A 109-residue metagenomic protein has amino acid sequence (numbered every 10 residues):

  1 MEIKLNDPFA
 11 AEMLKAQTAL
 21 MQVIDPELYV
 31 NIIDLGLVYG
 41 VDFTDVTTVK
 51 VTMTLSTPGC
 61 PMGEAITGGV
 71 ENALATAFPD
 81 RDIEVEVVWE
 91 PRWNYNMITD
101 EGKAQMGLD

Functional and structural regions predicted by a protein language model:
M1-D109: Domain-level signature for proteins that mediate thiol-based redox and metal-cofactor handling
